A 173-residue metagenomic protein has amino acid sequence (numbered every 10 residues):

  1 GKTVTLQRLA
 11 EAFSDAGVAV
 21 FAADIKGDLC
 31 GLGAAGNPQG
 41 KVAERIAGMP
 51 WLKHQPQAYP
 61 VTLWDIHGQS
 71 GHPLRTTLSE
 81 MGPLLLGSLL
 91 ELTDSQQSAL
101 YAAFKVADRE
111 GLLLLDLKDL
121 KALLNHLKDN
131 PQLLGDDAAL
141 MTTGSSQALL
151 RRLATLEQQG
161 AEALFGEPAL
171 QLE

Functional and structural regions predicted by a protein language model:
K2: Conserved lysine of the Walker
T5, L9: Hydrophobic positions on the alpha1 helix immediately C-terminal to the Walker A/P-loop
A10-V20, G27-E173: P-loop NTPase motor domains
